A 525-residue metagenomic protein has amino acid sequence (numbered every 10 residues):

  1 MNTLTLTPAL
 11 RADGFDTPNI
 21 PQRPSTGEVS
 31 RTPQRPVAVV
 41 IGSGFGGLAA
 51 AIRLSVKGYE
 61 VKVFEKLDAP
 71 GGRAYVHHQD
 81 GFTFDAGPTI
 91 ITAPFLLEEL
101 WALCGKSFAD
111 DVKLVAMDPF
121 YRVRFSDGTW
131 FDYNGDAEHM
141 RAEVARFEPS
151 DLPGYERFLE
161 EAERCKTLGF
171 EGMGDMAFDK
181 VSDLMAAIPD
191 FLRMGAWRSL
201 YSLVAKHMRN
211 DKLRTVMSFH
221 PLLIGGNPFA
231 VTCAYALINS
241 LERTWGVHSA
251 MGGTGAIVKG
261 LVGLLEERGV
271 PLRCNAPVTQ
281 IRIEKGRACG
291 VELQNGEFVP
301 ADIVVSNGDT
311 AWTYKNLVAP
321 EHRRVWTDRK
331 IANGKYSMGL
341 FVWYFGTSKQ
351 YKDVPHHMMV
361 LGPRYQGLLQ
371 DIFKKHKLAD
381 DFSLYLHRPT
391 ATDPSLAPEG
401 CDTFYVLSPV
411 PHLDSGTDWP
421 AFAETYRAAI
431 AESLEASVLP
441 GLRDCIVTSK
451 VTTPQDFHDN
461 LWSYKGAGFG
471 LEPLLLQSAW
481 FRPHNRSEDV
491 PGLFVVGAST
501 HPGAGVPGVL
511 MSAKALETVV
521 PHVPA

Functional and structural regions predicted by a protein language model:
M1-V39, V56-K57, L474-F481, P524-A525: Extreme N-terminal leader/targeting segments of oxidoreductases
Q34-T167: N-terminal glycine-rich phosphate/pyrophosphate-binding loop and immediately adjacent elements
P88, A498-V520: A conserved FAD-binding loop/helix module that cradles the flavin
R124-A230: Rossmann-like flavin
N210-I224, A379-H387, P440-P502: A glycine-rich dinucleotide-binding beta-alpha-beta segment and adjacent secondary-structure elements that constitute
L237-E292: Helical element adjacent to the flavin cofactor pocket in flavoenzyme catalytic cores
P277-P398: Mid-domain catalytic core of redox enzymes that form a hydrophobic substrate pocket/lid adjacent to a catalytic redox
S348-H458: C-terminal segments that line or cap access tunnels to active or ligand-binding sites in enzymes and enzyme-associated
